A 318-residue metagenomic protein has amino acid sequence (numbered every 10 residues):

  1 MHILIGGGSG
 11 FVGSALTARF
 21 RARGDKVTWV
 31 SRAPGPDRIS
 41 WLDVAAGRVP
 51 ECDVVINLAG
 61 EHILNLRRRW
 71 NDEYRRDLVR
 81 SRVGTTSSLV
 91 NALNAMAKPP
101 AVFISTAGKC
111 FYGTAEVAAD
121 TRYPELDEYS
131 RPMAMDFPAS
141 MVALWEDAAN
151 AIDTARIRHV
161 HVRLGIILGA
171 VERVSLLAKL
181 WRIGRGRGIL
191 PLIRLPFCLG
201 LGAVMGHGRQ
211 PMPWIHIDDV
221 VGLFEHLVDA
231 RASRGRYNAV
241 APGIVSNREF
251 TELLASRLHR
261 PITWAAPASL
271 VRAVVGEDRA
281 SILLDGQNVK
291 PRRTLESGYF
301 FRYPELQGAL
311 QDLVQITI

Functional and structural regions predicted by a protein language model:
I3-R21: N-terminal Rossmann NAD(P)H-binding glycine-rich loop of SDR-like oxidoreductase domains
G35-S88: NAD(P)H-binding glycine-rich loop region in Rossmannoid oxidoreductase-like domains and their noncatalytic homologs
S87-D136: Conserved Rossmann-fold NAD(P)-dependent oxidoreductase catalytic core, especially the SDR/UDP-sugar
A107, D147-R173, A178: Conserved beta-loop-beta element that borders a ligand/cofactor-binding pocket
E116, A155, L168-P191, H226-Y237: Glycine/proline-rich active-site loop of Rossmann-fold NAD(P)-dependent oxidoreductases
Y129-M133, L180-G184, I189-I215, L223: A conserved pocket-lining segment of Rossmann-fold NAD(P)-dependent short-chain dehydrogenase/reductase
L227-E277, Q311-I318: Mid/C-terminal beta-alpha module of Rossmann-like enzyme folds, strongest in SDR-family dehydrogenases/epimerases
S281-I318: C-terminal amphipathic/interface module of NAD(P)-dependent oxidoreductases and related NAD-binding regulators
